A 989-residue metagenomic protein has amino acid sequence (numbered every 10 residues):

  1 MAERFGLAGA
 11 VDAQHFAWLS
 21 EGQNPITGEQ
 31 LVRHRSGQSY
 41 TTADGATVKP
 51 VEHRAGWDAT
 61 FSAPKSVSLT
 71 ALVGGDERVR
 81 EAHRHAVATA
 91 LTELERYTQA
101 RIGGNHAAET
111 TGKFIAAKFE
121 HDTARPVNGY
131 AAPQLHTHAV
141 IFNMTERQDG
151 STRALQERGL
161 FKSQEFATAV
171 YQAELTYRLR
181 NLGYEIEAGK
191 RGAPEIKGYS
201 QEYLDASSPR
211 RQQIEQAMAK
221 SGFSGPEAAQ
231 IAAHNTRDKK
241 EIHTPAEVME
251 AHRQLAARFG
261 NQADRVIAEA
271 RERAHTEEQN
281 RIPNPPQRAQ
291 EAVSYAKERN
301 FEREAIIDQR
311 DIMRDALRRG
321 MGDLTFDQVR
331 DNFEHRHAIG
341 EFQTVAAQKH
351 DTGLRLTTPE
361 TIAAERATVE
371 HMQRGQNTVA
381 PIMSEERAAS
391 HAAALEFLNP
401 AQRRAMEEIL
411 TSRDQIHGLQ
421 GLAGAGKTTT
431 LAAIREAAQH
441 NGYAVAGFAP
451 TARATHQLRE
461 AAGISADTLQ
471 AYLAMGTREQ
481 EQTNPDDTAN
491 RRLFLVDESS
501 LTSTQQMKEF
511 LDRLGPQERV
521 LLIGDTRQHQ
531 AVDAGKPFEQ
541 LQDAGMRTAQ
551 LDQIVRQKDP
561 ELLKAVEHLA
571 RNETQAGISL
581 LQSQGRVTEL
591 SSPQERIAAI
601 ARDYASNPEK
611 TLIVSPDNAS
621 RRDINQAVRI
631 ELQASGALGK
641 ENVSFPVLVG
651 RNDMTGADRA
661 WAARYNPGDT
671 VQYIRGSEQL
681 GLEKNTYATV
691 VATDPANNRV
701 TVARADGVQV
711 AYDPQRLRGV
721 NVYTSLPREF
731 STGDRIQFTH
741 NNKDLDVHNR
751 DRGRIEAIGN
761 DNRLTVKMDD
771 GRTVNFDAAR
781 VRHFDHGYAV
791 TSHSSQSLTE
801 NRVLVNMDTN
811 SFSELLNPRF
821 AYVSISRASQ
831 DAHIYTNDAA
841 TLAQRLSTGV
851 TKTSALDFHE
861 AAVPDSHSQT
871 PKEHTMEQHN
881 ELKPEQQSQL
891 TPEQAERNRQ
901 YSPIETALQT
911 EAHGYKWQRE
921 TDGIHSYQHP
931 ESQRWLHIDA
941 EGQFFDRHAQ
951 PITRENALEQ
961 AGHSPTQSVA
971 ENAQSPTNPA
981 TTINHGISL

Functional and structural regions predicted by a protein language model:
M1-Q887, E971-L989: Conserved ATP-binding/catalytic motifs of P-loop helicase motor domains
V690-T693, I755-A757, G914-R919, Y927 (+1 more regions): Short, exposed beta-strand/loop patches in secreted or surface proteins that constitute
V710, V774, E800, S926 (+2 more regions): Short, isolated positions in well-ordered beta-strands
H874, Q878-A895, W935, Q943-F945 (+1 more regions): Intrinsically disordered, low-complexity polar segments enriched in Ser/Thr/Pro and acidic
T891-E931: Long, contiguous regulatory modules within eukaryotic nuclear regulatory proteins
T891-P903, A949-T977: Mixed-charge, Lys/Arg-enriched low-complexity segments
W917-Q918, H925-H929, W935-H937, Q943-D946 (+1 more regions): Short linear proline/tyrosine/threonine-rich motifs used for host-factor recruitment and membrane trafficking/assembly
